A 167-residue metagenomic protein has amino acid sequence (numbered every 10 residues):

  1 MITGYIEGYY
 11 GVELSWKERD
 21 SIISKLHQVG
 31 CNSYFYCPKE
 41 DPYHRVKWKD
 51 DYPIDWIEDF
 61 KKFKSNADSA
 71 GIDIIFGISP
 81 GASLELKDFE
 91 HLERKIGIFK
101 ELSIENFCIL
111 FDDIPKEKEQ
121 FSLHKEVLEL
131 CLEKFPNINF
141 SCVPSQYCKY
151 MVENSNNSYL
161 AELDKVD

Functional and structural regions predicted by a protein language model:
M1-L86, E101-E105, P136: Feature activates predominantly on carbohydrate-active enzymes
G8, I114-D167: Catalytic-core regions of glycoside hydrolase
S21, E58-K62, E93-K95, N157-D164: Alpha-helical scaffolding within the catalytic cores of extracellular/periplasmic polymer-degrading hydrolases
N32, D112-D113: Acidic side chains
R45-K49, K87-E90, E119-Q120, E153-N154: Short secondary-structure transition/capping segments
F76-S79, F107-D112, C142: Short beta-strands and strand-loop turn motifs
K87-L110, S122-F135: An active-site-proximal structural segment forming one wall of the substrate-binding cleft that immediately precedes
